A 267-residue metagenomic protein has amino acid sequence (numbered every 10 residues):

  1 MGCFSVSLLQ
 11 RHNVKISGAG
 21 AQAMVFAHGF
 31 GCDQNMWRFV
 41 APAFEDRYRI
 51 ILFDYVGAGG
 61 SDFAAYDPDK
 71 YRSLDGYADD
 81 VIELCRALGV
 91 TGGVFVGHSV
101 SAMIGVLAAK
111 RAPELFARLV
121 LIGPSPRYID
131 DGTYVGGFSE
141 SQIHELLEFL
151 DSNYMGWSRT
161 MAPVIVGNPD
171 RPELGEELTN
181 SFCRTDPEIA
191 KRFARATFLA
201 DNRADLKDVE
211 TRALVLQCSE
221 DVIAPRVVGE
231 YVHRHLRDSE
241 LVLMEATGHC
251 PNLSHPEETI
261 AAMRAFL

Functional and structural regions predicted by a protein language model:
M1-A27, E45-R49, D62-A65, Y71 (+5 more regions): Alpha/beta-hydrolase fold catalytic core
A21, G29-C32, S99: Active-site glycine-rich loops that stabilize anionic/oxyanionic intermediates across multiple enzyme folds
P42, I51-V100, A261: Active-site loop/oxyanion-hole signature of alpha/beta-hydrolase fold enzymes
V106-R111, L115-S152: Flexible "cap/lid" loop of the alpha/beta hydrolase fold
D130, Y134-F138, E148-K207: Conserved alpha/beta-hydrolase catalytic His-Asp/Glu region
V209, V215-Q217: Short beta-strand/loop motif that positions the catalytic acidic residue of the alpha/beta-hydrolase fold
S219-A224: Acidic catalytic loop of the alpha/beta-hydrolase fold
S239-L267: Catalytic active-site module of serine/aspartate enzymes centered on a nucleophile-bearing elbow/loop
